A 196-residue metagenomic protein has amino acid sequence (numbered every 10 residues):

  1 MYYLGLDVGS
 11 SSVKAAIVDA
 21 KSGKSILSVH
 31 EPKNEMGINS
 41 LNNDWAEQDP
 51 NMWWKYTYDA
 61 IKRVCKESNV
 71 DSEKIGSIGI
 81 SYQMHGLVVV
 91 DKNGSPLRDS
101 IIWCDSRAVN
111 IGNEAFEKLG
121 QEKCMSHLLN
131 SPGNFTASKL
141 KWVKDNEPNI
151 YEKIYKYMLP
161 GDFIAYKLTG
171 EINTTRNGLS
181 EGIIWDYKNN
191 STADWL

Functional and structural regions predicted by a protein language model:
M1-R98, N110, S126, K153: N-terminal glycine/serine-rich phosphate-binding loop of ATP-dependent small-molecule kinases, especially carbohydrate
Y2, V8-S10, K123-L196: Gly/Ser/Thr-rich active-site cleft segment
K21, K92-N93, K118, N146-P148 (+1 more regions): Short loop segments at secondary-structure junctions
V29-E31, F116, L168: Short, compositionally biased low-complexity segments
W53-A60, A108-I111, T136-K139, P160 (+1 more regions): General structural feature for long, well-ordered alpha-helical segments within catalytic domains of soluble enzymes
D105: Carbohydrate-associated surface elements
V109-G120: Hinge/lid segment of periplasmic solute-binding proteins
